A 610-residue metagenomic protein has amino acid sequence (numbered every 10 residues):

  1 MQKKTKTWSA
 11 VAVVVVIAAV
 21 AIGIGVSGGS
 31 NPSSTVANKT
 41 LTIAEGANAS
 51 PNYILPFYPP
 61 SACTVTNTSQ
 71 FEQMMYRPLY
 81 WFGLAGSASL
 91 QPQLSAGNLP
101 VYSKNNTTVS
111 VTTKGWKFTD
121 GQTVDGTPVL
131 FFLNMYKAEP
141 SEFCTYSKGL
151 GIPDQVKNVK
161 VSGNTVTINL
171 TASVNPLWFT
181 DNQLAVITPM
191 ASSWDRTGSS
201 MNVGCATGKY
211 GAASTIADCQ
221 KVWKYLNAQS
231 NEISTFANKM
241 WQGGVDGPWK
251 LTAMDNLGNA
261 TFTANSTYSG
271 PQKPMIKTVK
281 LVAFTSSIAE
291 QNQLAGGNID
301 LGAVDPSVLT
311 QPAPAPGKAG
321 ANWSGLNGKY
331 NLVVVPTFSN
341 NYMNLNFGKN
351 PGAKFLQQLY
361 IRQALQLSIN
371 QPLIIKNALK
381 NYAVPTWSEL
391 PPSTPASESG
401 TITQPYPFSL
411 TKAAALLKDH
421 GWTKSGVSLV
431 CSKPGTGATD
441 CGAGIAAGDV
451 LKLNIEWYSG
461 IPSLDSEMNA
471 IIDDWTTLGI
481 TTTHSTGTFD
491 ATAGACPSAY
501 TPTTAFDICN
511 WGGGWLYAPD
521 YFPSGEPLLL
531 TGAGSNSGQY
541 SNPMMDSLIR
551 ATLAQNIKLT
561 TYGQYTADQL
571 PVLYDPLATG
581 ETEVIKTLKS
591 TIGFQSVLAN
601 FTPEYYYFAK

Functional and structural regions predicted by a protein language model:
V20-N38: C-terminal region of N-terminal signal peptides and the immediate post-cleavage residues of exported proteins
N38-N48, T107-V111, V166-I168, G247-K250 (+4 more regions): Short, well-ordered beta-strand elements
A44-K104, N134, G244: N-terminal lobe/hinge region of extracytoplasmic solute-binding protein
G97-F143, V159-A172, L177, E290-G296 (+2 more regions): Aromatic- and charge-enriched surface segment that lines or borders ligand/interaction sites
P100, N327-K329, Q363, I375 (+4 more regions): Extracytoplasmic/peripheral linker and loop segments enriched in polar/acidic and small residues with frequent Thr/Pro
Y136-K148, N158-K160, T252-T263, K280-A353 (+4 more regions): Extracellular/periplasmic solute-recognition and catalytic clefts
K148-N227: Surface-exposed binding/hinge segments that line and control ligand-binding clefts or catalytic entry sites
G243, L356-D473, A609-K610: Append "and occasionally in soluble cytosolic enzymes with long acidic Gly/Pro-rich linkers
